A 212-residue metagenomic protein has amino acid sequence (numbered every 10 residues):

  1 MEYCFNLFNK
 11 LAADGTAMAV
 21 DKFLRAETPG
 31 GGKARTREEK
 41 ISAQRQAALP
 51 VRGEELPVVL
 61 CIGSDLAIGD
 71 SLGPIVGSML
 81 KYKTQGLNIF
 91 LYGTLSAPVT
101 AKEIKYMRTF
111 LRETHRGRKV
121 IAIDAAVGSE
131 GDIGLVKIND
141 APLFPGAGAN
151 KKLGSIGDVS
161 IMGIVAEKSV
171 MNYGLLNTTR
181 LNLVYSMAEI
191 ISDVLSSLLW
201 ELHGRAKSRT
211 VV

Functional and structural regions predicted by a protein language model:
M1-V120, A125-V212: N-terminal catalytic or cofactor-binding beta/alpha core of small enzyme domains
